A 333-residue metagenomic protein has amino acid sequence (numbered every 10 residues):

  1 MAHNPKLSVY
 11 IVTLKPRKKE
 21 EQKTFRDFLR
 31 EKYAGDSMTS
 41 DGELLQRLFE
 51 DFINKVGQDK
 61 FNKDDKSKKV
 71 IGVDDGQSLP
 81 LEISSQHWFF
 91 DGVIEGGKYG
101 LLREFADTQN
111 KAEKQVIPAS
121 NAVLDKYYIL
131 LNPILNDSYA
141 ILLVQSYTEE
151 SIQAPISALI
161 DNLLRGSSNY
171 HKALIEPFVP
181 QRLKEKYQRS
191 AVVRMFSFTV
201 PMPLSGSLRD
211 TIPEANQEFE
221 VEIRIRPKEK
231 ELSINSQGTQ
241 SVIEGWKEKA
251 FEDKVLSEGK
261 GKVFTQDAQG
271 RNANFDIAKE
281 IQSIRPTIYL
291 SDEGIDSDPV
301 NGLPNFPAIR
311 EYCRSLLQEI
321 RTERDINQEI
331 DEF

Functional and structural regions predicted by a protein language model:
M1-T108, T148-F333: Terminal interaction module
A112-V116, W246-K247: Short secondary-structure boundary micro-motifs
K114-I134, K184-K186, R209-T211: Catalytic micro-motifs at enzyme active sites that drive phosphoryl/nucleotidyl and oxygen chemistry
K126, Y139-I141, E220: Extracellular structured ligand-interaction cores
L131-L143: Glycine-rich, often proline-containing surface loops adjacent to acidic residues and nearby aromatics that form
